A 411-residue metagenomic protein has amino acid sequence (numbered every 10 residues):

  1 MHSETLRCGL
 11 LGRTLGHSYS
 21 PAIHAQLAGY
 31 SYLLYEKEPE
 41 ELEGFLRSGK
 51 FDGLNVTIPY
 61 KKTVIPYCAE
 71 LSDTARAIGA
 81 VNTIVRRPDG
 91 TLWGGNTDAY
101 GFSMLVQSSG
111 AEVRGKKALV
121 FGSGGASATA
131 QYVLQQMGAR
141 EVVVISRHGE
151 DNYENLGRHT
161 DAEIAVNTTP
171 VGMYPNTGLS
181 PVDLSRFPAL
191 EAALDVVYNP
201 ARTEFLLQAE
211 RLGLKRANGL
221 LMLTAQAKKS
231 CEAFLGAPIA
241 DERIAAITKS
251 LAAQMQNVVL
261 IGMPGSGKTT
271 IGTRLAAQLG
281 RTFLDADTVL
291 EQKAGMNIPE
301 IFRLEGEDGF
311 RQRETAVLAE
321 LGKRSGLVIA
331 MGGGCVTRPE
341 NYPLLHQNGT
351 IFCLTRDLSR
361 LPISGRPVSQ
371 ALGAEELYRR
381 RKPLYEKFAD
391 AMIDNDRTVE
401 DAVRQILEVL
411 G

Functional and structural regions predicted by a protein language model:
H2-S109, P200-R202, L206, L212-K215 (+1 more regions): Phosphate/diphosphate ligand-binding glycine-rich loop within oxidoreductases
G12, N96-A99, V106, A111 (+3 more regions): Glycine-rich adenosine-cofactor-binding loop
Q136-Y153, D287-A294: NAD(P)-binding Rossmann-fold cofactor-contacting core
D151-R216, C335-N341: Rossmann-like adenosine-cofactor binding region
V197-Q256, N395: Adenosine-phosphate binding glycine-rich loop
A245-A253, R274, Q278, T350 (+1 more regions): NTP-dependent small-molecule kinase module
T288-H346: ATP-dependent small-molecule kinase phosphotransfer cores that center on conserved nucleotide phosphate-binding segments
Q347-L384, A391: A glycine- and Lys/Arg-enriched "phosphate-lid" helix/loop adjacent to the NTP-binding pocket of small-molecule kinases
